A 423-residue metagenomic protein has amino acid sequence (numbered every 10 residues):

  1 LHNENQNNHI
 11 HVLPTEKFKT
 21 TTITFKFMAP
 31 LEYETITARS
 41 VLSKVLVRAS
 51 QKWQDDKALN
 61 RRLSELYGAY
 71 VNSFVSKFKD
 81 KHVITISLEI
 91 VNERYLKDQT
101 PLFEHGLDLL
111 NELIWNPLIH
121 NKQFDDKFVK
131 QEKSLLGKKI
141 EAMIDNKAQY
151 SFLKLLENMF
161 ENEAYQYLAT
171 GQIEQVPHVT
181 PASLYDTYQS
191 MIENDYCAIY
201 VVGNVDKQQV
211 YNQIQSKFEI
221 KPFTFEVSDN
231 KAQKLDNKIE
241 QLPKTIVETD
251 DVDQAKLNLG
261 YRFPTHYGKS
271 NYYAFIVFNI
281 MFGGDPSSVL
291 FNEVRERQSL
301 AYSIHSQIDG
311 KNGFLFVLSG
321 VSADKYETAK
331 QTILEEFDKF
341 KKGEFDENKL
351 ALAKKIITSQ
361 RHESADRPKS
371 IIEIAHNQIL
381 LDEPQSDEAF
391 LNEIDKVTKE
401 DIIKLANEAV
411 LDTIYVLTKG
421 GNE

Functional and structural regions predicted by a protein language model:
L1-A69, Q172, Y185-N292, I414-E423: His/Glu-rich zincin catalytic helix
K19-L31, T37-R39, K57-E112, Q149-G171 (+6 more regions): M16 family metallopeptidases and their MPP-like homologs
N60, N116-I140, S228-N237, E335 (+1 more regions): Acidic/histidine-enriched alpha-helical segments
S76-K77, Y185-I192, S306-I308, I403-N407: Short, flexible, solvent-exposed loop/turn segments with mixed acidic/basic and small polar residues
L88, L96-D145: Hydrophobic alpha-helical hairpins/lids featuring a short glycine-rich hinge
K138-A142, E240-D253, T358-K369: Short, low-order "capping/linker" segments at domain edges
H178-Y185: Active-site glycine-rich loop that binds ribose-phosphate moieties when present
